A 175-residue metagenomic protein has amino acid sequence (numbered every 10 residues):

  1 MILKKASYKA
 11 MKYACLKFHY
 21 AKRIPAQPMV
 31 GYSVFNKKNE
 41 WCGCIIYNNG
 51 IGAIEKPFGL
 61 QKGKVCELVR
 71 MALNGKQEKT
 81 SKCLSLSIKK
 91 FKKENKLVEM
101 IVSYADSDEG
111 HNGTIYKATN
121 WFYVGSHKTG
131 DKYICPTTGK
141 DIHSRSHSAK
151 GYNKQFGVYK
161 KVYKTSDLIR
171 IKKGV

Functional and structural regions predicted by a protein language model:
M1-A26: Short amphipathic alpha-helix that is part of the acyltransferase structural core
K5, N48-S166: Acyl-donor binding region in acyl/amide transferases
K9, W41, L60-K62: A short, polar/charged loop/turn motif at coil->beta-strand junctions and beta-hairpin connectors
C15, P28-I46: Conserved beta-hairpin
A21-M29, F35, G52-I54: An active-site-proximal beta-strand-loop segment
I24-A26, N39, L60, N95: A generic structural signal for short, solvent-exposed coil/turn residues that cap or connect secondary-structure
P28-Y32, K64, V175: Short beta-strand micro-motifs in enzyme catalytic cores
L168-V175: Short, intrinsically disordered, charge-balanced linker/junction segments flanking boundaries in proteins
